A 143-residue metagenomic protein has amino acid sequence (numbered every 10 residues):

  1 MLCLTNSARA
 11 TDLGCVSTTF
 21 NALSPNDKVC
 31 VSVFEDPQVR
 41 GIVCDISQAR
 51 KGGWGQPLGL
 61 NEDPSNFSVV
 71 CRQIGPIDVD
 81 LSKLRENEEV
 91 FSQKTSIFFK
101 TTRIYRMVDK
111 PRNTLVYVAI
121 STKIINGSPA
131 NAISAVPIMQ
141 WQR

Functional and structural regions predicted by a protein language model:
M1-C3: Bacterial N-terminal signal peptides
N6-D12: Sec/Tat signal peptide C-region and signal peptidase I cleavage site
L13-F34: Extracellular/luminal recognition modules and glycoprotein regions
K28, V39-G41, S68, T114: Extracellular structured ligand-interaction cores
F34-Q38, I46-G52, D109-R112, A119-I125: Short, flexible beta-strand-to-coil junctions
G41-V108: Mature extracytoplasmic domains of secretory-pathway proteins
P111-R143: C-terminal partner/receptor-binding element of secreted or periplasmic proteins
